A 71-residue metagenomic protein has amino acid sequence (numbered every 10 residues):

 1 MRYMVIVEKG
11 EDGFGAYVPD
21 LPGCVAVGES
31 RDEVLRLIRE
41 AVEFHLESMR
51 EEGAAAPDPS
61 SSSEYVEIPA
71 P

Functional and structural regions predicted by a protein language model:
M1-Y3, R36-P71: Short, charged, surface-exposed hinge/linker loops at domain edges that act as mobile lids or interdomain connectors
V7-L21: Short aromatic-glycine-(Arg/Gly/Cys) micro-motifs in beta-strand/loop hairpins
Y17, L35-R36: Short, surface-exposed helix/turn micro-motifs that flank interaction/cofactor sites
P22-D32: A short, exposed loop/beta-hairpin motif centered on an aromatic-Gly-Thr core
